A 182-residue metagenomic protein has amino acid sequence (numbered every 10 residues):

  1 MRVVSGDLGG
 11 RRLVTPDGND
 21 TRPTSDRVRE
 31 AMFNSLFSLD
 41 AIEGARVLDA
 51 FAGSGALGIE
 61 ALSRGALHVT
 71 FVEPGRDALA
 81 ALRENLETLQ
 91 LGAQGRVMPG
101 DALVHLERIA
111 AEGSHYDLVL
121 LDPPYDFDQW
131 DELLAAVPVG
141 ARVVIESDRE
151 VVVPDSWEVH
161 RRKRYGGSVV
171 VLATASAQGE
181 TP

Functional and structural regions predicted by a protein language model:
M1-P182: Class I S-adenosyl-L-methionine-dependent methyltransferase catalytic core
